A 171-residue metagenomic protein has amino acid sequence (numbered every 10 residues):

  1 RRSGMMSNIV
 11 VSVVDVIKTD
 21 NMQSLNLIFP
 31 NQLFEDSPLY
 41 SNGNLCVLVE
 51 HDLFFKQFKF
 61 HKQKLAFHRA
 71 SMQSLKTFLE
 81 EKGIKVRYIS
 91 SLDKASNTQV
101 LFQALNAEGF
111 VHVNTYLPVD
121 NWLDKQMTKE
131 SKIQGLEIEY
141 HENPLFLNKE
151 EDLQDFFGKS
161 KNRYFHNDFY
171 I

Functional and structural regions predicted by a protein language model:
I9-S91: N-terminal beta-strand-loop-alpha-helix module at the start of alpha/beta ligand-binding or catalytic domains
V10, T98-I171: Beta-rich, aromatic/charged-enriched effector core domains that present basic-aromatic interfaces for binding
F34, F54, K94, N121 (+1 more regions): Surface-exposed, flexible loop/turn segments at secondary-structure boundaries
S71-S74, N97-L101: Well-ordered alpha-helical segments embedded in enzymatic catalytic cores
S91-N97: Acidic-and-aromatic substrate-binding clefts and catalytic sites of carbohydrate-active enzymes
